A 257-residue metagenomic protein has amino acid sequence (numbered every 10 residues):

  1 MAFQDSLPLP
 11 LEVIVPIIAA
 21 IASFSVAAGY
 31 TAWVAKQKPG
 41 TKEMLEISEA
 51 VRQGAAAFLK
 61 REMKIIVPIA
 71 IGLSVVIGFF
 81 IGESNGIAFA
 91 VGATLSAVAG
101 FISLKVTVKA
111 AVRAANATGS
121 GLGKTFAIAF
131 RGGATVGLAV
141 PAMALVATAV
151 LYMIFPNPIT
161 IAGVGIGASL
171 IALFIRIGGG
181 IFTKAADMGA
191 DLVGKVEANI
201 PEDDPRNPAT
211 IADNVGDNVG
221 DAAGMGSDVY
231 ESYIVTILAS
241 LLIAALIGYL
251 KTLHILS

Functional and structural regions predicted by a protein language model:
F3-S257: Hydrophobic, small-residue-rich transmembrane alpha-helices and their short perimembrane loops in multi-pass membrane
